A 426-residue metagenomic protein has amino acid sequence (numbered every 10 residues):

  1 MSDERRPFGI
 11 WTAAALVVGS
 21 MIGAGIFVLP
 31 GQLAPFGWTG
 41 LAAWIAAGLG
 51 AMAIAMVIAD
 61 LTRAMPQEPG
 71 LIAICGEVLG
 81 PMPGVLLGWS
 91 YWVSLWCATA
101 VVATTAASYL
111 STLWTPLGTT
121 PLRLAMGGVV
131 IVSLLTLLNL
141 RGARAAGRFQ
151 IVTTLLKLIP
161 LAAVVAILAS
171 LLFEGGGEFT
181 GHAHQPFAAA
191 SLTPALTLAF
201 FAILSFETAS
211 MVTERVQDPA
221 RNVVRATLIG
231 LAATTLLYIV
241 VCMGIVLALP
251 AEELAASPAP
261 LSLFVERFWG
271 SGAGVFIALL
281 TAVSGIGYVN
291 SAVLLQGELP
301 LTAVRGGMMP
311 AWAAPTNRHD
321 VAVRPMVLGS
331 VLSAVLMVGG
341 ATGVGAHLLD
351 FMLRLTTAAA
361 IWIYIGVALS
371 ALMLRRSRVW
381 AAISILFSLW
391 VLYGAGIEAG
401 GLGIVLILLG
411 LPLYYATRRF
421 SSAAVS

Functional and structural regions predicted by a protein language model:
M1, G76, A103-M126, P160 (+5 more regions): Helix-loop-helix connectors at the membrane interface of multi-pass transporters/channels
M1-E4, G40-L41, P116-L124, I151-A278 (+1 more regions): Helix-loop-helix junctions that connect adjacent transmembrane segments in multi-pass membrane transporters
M1-G31, P35-F36, M52-A59, E68 (+3 more regions): Membrane-interface "cap" regions at the ends of multi-pass membrane proteins
G9-T12, G40-W44, G84, T120-G128 (+10 more regions): Residue-level signature of transmembrane alpha-helical entry/exit and packing/kink sites in multi-pass membrane
Q32-P35, A53-V132, T136-L140, A145 (+3 more regions): Hydrophobic transmembrane alpha-helices that form the core helical bundles of multi-pass secondary transporters
I45, L49-A53, W89, V93 (+13 more regions): Generic alpha-helical transmembrane segments of integral inner-membrane proteins, especially permease/transport modules
G70-C75, G80, T112-L117, L196 (+2 more regions): TM-loop-TM module centered on a large, flexible mid-protein loop between adjacent transmembrane helices in multi-pass
T356-A359, L369-S426: A generic transmembrane alpha-helix motif of multi-pass inner-membrane proteins
